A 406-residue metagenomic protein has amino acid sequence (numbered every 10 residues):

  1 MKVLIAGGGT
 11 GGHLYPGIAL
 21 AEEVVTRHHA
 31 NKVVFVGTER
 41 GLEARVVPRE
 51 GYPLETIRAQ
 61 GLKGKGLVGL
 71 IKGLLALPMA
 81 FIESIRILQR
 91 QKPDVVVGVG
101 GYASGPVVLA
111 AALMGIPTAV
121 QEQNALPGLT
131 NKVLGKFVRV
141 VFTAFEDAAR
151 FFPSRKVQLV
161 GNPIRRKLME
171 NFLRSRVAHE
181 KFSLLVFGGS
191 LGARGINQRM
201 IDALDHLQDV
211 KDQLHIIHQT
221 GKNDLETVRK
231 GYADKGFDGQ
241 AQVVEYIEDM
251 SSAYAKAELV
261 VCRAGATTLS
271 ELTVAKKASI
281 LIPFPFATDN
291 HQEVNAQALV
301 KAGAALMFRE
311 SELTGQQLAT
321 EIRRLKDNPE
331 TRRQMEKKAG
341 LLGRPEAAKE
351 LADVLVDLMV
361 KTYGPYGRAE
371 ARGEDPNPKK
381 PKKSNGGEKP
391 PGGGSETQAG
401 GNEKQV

Functional and structural regions predicted by a protein language model:
V3-G8, A30-A76, K222-D224, S311: Conserved nucleotide-sugar phosphate-binding/catalytic loop shared by glycosyltransferases and other
H13-V25: Short amphipathic alpha-helix
G41, V46, E50, L173-V260 (+5 more regions): Donor-nucleotide binding loops and adjacent catalytic segments primarily of GT-B fold Leloir glycosyltransferases
L42, P53, A112-S175: Active-site-proximal region of nucleotide-activated glycan assembly enzymes, centered on histidine/acidic-rich loops
E83-V96, A103-A119, K132-K136: Glycosyltransferases and closely related glycan-assembly transferases that use nucleotide-activated donors
P93-V95, A255-S270, K277-A278: Acidic donor-binding loop of glycosyltransferase active sites
T331-P345: A short, well-ordered alpha-helix in the C-terminal region of glycosyltransferases
R344-N385, E403-V406: C-terminal alpha-helical cap of glycosyltransferases
